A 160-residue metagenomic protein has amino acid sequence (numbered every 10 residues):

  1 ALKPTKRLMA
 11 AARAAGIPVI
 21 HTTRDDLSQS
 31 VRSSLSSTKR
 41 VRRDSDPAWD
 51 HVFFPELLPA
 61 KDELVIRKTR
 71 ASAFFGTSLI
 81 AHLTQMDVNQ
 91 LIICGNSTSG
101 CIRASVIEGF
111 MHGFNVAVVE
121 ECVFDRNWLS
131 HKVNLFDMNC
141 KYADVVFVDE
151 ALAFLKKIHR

Functional and structural regions predicted by a protein language model:
A1-T5: Short catalytic helix/loop segments, enriched in acidic residues and glycine and frequently bearing histidine
R7-A15, S37-R160: Active-site-adjacent betaalpha module
I17-D26, S30, V119: Short beta-strand segments at enzyme active-site cores
S28-R40: Short, surface-exposed, charged loop/turn segments at secondary-structure junctions
